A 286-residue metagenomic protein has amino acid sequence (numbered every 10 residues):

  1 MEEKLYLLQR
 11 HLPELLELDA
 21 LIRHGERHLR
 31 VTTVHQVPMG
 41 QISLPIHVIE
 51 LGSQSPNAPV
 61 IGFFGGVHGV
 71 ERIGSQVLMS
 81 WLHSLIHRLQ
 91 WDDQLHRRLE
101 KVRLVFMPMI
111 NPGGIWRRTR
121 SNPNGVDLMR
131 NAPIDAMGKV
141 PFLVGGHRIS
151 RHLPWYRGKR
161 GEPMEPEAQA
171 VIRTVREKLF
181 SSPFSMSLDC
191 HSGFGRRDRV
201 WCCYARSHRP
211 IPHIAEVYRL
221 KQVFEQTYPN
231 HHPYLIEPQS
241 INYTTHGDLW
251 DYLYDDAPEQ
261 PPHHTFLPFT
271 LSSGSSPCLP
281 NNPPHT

Functional and structural regions predicted by a protein language model:
M1-H47: Short glycine- and acidic-rich boundary segments immediately preceding or forming the N-terminal edge of structured
V31, V48, F106, D127 (+2 more regions): Conserved beta-strand scaffold positions in the cores of enzyme catalytic domains, especially in NTP/NDP-utilizing
I46-N57: Short beta-strand-to-loop junctions in surface cap/lid or active-site-entrance loops
I61-V67, D189: Short glycine-rich or small-residue beta-strand-to-loop segments that form or flank ligand, phosphate, metal/Fe-S
H68, I110-N111, G193, G274-S276: Catalytic metal-binding/acid-base residues of hydrolase active sites
H68-Q76: Di-metal (Zn2+ and/or Mg2+/Mn2+) metal-binding site signature of metallo-dependent hydrolases with the MBL/beta-CASP
I73, S84-Y218, P284: Active-site/substrate-binding loop(s) of hydrolase catalytic cores
G195-T286: Catalytic cores of processing enzymes, dominated by hydrolases/peptidases, characterized by acidic/His-rich
